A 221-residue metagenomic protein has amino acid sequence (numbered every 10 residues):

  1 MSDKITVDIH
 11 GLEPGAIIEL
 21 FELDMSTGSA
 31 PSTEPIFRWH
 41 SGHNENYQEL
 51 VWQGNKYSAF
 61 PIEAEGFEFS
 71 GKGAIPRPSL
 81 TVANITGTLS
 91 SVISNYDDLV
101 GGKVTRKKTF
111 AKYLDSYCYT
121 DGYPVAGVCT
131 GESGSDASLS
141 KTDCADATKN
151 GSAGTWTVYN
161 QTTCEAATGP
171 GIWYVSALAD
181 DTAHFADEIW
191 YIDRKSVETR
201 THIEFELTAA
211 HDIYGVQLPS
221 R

Functional and structural regions predicted by a protein language model:
M1-F60: Polar/acidic, low-complexity leader/linker segments enriched in S/T/G and N/D
N55-F67, Y174: Extracellular/luminal ectodomains and secreted, surface-exposed scaffolds of diverse proteins
A64-D115, Y119, Y123: Extracellular/virion structural assembly segments
A126-V175: Extracellular/cell-surface secretome signature
T162, D187-S196: Short beta-strand-centered aromatic/proline hotspots
A177-W190: Short coil-to-beta-strand transition motifs
S196-A210: Short, solvent-exposed secondary-structure boundary/capping segments
T208-R221: Mixed-charge, glycine-accented linear interaction segment located at domain edges/termini
